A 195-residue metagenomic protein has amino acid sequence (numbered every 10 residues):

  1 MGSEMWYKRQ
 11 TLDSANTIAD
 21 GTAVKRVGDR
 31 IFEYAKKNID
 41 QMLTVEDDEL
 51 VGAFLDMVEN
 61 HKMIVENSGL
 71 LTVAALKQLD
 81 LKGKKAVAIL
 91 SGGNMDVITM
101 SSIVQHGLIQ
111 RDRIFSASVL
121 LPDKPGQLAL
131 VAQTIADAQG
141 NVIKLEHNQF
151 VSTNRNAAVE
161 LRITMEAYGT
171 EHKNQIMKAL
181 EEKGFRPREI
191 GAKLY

Functional and structural regions predicted by a protein language model:
M1, K8-K37, K77-P122, A132: Glycine-rich phosphate/pyrophosphate-binding loop at beta-loop-alpha junctions
G2, R30, A53, L130 (+1 more regions): Short Gly/charged-rich anion-binding patches and loops
I18, N38, E59, N67 (+2 more regions): A generic structural signal for well-ordered coil/turn residues at beta-strand boundaries that shape enzyme active-site
I18, T22, R26, E46-L50 (+5 more regions): Glycine-rich beta-alpha junction loops
R26, V58-H61, D80, N94 (+3 more regions): Alpha-helix capping/termination and helix-coil
G28-K84: Active-site-adjacent helical/loop segments in soluble small-molecule enzymes
V97-Y195: A conserved regulatory-domain signal marking ACT and ACT-like small-molecule sensing domains and adjacent regulatory
